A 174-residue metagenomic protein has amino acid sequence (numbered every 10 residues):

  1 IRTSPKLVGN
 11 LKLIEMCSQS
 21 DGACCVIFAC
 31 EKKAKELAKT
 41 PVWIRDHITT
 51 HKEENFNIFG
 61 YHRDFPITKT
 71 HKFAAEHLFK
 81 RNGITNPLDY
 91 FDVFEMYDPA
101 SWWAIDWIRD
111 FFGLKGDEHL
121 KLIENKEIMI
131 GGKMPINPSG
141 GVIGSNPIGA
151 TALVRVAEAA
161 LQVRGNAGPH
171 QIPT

Functional and structural regions predicted by a protein language model:
I1, N10, T70-D92, W103 (+1 more regions): Conserved active-site "lid/cap" helical segment
T3-K6, K32-K35, K39, T49 (+6 more regions): Generic secondary-structure signature for well-ordered alpha-helical cores
K6-H77, N125-S139, H170-T174: Condensing-enzyme catalytic core mediating Claisen C-C bond formation in acyl metabolism
A23, I67, H71, A100 (+1 more regions): Catalytic-loop motifs flanking and including active-site residues across diverse enzymes
V26-K32, G144-A167: Active-site-proximal alpha-helical scaffold in enzymes
H47-T50, Y90-S101, G141-G144: A short beta-alpha structural unit
E54-G60, Y97-K121, P147-G149: Short glycine/threonine-rich loop-to-helix capping motif typified by GTGT followed within a few residues by an Asp-Pro
F94, K121-K126: Short linear loop/turn motifs
